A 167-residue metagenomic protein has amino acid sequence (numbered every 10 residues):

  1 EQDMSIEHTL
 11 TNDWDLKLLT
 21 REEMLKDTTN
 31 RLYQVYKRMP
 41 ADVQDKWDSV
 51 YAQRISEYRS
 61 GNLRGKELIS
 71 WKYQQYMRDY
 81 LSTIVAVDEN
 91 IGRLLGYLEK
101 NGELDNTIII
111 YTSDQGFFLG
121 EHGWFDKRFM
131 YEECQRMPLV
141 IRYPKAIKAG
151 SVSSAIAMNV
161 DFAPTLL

Functional and structural regions predicted by a protein language model:
E1-M158: Active-site-proximal cap/lid insertion segments
N159, A163: Zinc-coordinating Cys/His ligand positions in small cysteine/histidine-rich zinc-finger domains
